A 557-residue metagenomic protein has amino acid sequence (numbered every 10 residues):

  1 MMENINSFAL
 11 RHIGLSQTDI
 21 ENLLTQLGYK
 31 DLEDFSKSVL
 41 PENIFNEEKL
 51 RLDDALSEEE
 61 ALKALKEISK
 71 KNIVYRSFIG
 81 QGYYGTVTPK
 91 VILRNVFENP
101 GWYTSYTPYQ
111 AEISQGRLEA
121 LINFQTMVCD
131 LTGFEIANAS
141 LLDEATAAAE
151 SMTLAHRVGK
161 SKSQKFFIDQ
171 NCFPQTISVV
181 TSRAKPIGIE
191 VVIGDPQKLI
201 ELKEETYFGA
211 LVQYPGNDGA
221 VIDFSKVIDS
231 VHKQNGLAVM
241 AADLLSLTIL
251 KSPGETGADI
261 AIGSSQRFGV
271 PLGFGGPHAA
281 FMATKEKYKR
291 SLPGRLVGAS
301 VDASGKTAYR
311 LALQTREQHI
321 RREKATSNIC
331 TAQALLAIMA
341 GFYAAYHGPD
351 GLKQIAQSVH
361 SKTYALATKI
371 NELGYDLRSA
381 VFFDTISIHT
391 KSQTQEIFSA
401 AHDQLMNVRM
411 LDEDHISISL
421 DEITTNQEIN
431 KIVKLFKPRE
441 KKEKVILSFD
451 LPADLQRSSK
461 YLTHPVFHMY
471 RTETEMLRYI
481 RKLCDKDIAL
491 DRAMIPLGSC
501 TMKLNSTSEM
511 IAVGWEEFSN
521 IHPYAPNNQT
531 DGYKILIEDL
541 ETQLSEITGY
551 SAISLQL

Functional and structural regions predicted by a protein language model:
M1-L15, D19-L23: Charged, compositionally biased N-terminal leader segments and the immediate start of the first structured element
M2-E3, N99-A111, M127-F134, S161-S163 (+9 more regions): Gly-rich Lys/Arg/Thr-decorated short loops/hinges at beta-loop-alpha junctions or inter-strand turns that position
F35, V128, V180-T181, A210 (+7 more regions): Buried hydrophobic positions in well-ordered alpha/beta secondary-structure cores of metabolic enzymes
K37-N123, I320, A453-T542: N-terminal entrance/gating region of PLP-dependent enzymes' catalytic architecture
Y109-I113, D130-A149, L544-L557: Short loop-beta-helix segment that forms the pyridoxal 5′-phosphate
G116, T146-A308, I370, F383 (+3 more regions): Conserved PLP-enzyme active-site core in the AAT-like
F268-K369, L373, R378-A380: Active-site C-terminal subdomain of aminotransferase-like
L373-H402, L420-I423: Conserved PLP-binding catalytic core of the aspartate aminotransferase-like
